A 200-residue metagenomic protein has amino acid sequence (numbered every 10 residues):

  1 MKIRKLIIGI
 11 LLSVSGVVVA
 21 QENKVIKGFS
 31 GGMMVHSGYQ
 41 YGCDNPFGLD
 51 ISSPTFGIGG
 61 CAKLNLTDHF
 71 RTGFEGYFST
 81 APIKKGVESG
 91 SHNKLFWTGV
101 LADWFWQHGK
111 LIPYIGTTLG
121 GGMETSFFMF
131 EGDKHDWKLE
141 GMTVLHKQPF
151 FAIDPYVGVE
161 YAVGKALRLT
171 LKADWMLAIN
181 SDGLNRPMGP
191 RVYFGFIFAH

Functional and structural regions predicted by a protein language model:
M1-I26: Cleavable N-terminal export/targeting peptides
A20-E75, A199-H200: Short glycine/proline- and aromatic-enriched beta-strand/turn motifs that initiate or cap beta-hairpins
Q21, D133-P187: A generic hydrophobic-segment detector
H36-P46, Y77-V87, G122-S126, W175-D182: Sequence/structural signature of outer-membrane beta-barrel proteins
G48-P54, E88-K94, V144-P149, G183-G189: Replace "Gram-negative outer membrane beta-barrel proteins" with "bacterial and organellar outer membrane beta-barrel
G59, G99-L101, D154-Y156, R191-Y193: Membrane-embedded beta-strand positions in outer-membrane beta-barrel channels/transporters
L64-W137, F151-I153, Y161-L167, I197-H200: Gram-negative (and chloroplast) outer-membrane scaffold detector with strong preference for beta-barrel transmembrane
P187-H200: Outer-membrane beta-barrel "beta-signal"
